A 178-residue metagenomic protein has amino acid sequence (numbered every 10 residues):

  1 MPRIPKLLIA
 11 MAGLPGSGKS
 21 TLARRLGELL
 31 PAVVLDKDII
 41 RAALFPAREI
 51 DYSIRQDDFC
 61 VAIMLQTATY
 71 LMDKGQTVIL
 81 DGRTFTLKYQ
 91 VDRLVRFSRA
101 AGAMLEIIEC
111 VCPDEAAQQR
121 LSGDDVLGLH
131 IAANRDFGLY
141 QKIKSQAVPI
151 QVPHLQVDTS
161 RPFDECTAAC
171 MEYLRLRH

Functional and structural regions predicted by a protein language model:
M1-K6: Phosphate-binding P-loop
M11: Hydrophobic anchor at the beta1->P-loop junction of P-loop NTPases
L14: P-loop (Walker A) phosphate-binding loop of NTP-binding proteins
S17, T21-K74: Conserved substrate/cofactor phosphate-moiety recognition/catalytic segment in nucleotide-dependent phosphotransferases
I39-R41, F85-T86, V111-A116, P162-F163: Conserved nucleotide-binding/hydrolysis micro-motifs of P-loop NTPases
D58-A101, L105: Glycine-rich phosphate-binding loop used to anchor ATP phosphates in small-molecule kinases, encompassing both
R99-L121, V157: Conserved phosphate-donor/acceptor-positioning beta-strand/loop module used by diverse small-molecule
G123-A169, R177: Small-molecule kinase domains that catalyze NTP-dependent phosphoryl transfer to phosphate-bearing small molecules
